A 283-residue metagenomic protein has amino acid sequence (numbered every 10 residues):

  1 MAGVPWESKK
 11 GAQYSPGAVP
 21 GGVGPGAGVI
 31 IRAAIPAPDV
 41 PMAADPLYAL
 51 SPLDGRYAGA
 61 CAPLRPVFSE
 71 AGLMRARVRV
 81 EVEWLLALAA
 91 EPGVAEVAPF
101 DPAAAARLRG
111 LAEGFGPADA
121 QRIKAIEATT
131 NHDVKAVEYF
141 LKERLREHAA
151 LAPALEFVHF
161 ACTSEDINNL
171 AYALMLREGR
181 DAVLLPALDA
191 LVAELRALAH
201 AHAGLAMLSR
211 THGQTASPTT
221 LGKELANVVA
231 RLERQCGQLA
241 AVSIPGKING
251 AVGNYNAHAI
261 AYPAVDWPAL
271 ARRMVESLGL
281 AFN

Functional and structural regions predicted by a protein language model:
M1, Y14-S15, I31: Short terminal hydrophobic/aromatic SLiMs and anchors at protein ends
Y14, G26, L73-R75: N-terminal functional modules and adjacent low-complexity/disordered segments of proteins
V19-G28, A34-A37: Compositionally biased, low-complexity flexible segments
A43-H258, Y262-S277, F282: A helix-coil-helix interface module used to build multimeric assemblies and to scaffold catalytic/cofactor sites
